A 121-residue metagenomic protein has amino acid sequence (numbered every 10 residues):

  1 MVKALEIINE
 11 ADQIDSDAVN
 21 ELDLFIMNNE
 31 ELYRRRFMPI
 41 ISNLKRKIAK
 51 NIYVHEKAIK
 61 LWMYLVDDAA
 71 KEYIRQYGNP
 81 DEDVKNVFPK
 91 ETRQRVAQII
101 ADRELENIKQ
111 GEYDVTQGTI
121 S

Functional and structural regions predicted by a protein language model:
M1-S121: Acidic interaction surfaces
